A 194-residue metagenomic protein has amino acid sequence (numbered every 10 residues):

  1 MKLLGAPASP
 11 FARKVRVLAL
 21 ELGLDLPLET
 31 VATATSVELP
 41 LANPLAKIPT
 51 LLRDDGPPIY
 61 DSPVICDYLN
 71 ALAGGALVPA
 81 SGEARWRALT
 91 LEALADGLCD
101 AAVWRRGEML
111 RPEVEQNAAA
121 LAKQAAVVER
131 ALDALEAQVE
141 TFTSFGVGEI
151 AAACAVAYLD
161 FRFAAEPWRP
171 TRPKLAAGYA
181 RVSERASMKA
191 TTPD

Functional and structural regions predicted by a protein language model:
M1-A119: GST-like domain detector, emphasizing the conserved glutathione-binding G-site in the N-terminal thioredoxin-like
C66, N70, L89-E92, L132 (+2 more regions): Non-transmembrane alpha-helical segments in soluble domains of secreted/periplasmic/extracellular proteins
N70-G74, D160, A164, S183 (+1 more regions): Hydrophobic/aromatic-lined pockets within catalytic cores
A95-A180: GST-like fold's C-terminal all-alpha helical module
A137, V182-D194: Charged/polar, low-hydrophobicity segments characteristic of intrinsically disordered regions and flexible loops
